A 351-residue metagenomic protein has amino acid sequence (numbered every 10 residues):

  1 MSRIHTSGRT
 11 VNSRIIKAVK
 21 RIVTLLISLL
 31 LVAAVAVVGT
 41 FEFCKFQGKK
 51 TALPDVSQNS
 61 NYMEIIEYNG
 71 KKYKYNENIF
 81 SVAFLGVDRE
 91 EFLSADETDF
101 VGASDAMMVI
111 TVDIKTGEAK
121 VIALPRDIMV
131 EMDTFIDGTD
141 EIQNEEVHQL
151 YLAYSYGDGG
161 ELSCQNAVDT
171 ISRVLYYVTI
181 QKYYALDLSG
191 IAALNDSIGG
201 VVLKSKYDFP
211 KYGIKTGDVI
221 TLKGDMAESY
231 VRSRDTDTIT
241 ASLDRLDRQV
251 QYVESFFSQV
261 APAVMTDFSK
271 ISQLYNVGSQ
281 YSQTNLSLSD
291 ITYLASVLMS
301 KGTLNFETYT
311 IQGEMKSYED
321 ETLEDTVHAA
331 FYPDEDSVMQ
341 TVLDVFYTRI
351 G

Functional and structural regions predicted by a protein language model:
S2-K17, T24-S28, A36-G351: Non-catalytic, solvent-exposed segments at the cell envelope interface
A33: N-terminal domain-start interaction segment
